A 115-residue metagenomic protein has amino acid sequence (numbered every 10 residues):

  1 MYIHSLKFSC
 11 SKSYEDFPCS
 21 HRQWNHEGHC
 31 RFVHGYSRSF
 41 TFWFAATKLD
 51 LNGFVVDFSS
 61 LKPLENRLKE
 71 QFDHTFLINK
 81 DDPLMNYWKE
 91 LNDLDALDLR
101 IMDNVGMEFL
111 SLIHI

Functional and structural regions predicted by a protein language model:
M1-I113: Charge-rich, low-complexity N-terminal segments
